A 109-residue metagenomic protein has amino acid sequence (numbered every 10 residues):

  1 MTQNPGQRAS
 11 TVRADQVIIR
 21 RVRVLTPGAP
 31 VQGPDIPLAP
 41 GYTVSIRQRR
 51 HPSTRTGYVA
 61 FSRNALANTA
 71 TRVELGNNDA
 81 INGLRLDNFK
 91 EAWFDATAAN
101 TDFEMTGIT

Functional and structural regions predicted by a protein language model:
Q3-N4, R8, V12-Q16, R20-A39 (+2 more regions): Surface-exposed ligand/attachment interfaces on beta-rich extracellular proteins
V31-S53: Short, contiguous, helix-prone interaction/anchoring segments in small proteins
P34-D35, R72-K90: Beta-sandwich interaction modules
P40-V44, G83-F103: Noncatalytic modules at the cell exterior or secretory-pathway interfaces, chiefly beta-strand-rich lectin/adhesion
R47, S62, G76, F94-D95: Beta-strand-rich, repetitive solenoid scaffolds
R47-A70, E104-T106: Short, surface-exposed beta-strand/strand-loop-strand elements in extracellular ectodomains
